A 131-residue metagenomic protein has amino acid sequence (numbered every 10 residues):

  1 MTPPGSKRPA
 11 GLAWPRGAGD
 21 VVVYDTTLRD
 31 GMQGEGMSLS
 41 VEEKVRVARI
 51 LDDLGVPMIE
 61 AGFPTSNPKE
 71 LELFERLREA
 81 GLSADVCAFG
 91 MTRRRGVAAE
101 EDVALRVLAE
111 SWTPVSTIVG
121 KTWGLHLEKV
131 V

Functional and structural regions predicted by a protein language model:
M1-S38: N-terminal amphipathic alpha-helix/helix-capping segment at the start of soluble metabolic enzymes
A18-V21, G55-P57, L82-V86, W112-P114: Short, well-ordered coil/turn segments that N-cap beta-strands
V23-E43, A88-A99, L127-V131: Active-site mouth loops of central-metabolism enzymes
D25, T113-T122: Non-cysteine beta-strand/loop elements that form the S-adenosyl-L-methionine
G31, L51, S116: Conserved, mostly hydrophobic/aromatic
L39-I50, E100-V107: Short, acidic/polar
V56-G81, A88-G96, I118-V131: Glycine-rich, proline-tolerant flexible connector loops at the mouths of alpha/beta enzymes
F74-G81, V103-P114: Acidic (Asp/Glu)-rich catalytic clusters
